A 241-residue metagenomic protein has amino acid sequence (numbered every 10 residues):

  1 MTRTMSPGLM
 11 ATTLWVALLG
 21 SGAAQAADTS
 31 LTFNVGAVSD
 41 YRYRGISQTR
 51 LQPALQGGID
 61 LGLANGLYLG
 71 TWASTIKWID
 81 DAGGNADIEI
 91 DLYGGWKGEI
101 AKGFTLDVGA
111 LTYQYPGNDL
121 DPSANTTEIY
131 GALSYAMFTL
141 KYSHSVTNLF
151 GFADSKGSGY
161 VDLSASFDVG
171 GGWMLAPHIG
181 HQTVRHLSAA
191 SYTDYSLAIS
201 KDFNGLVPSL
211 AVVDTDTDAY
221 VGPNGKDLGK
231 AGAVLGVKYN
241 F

Functional and structural regions predicted by a protein language model:
M1-S30, F241: Cleavable N-terminal export/targeting peptides
A27-K77: Short glycine/proline- and aromatic-enriched beta-strand/turn motifs that initiate or cap beta-hairpins
T29, L51-L55, A86-I90, S123-I129 (+4 more regions): Residues that define the transmembrane beta-barrel architecture of outer-membrane proteins
L31, N65-T71, K102-V108, M137-Y142 (+2 more regions): Repeated loop/turn-to-beta-strand initiation elements of outer-membrane beta-barrel proteins
V35-S39, G57-L63, L92-W96, A110 (+4 more regions): Residues on the lipid-exposed face of transmembrane beta-strands in outer-membrane beta-barrel proteins
A37-Y43, A73-K77, G98, T112-P116 (+6 more regions): Transmembrane beta-strands of outer-membrane beta-barrel pores
P122-R185: Detector for outer-membrane/organellar transmembrane beta-barrel domains, recognizing the amphipathic beta-strand
L197, K201-L206, V212, D227-F241: Outer-membrane beta-barrel "beta-signal"
